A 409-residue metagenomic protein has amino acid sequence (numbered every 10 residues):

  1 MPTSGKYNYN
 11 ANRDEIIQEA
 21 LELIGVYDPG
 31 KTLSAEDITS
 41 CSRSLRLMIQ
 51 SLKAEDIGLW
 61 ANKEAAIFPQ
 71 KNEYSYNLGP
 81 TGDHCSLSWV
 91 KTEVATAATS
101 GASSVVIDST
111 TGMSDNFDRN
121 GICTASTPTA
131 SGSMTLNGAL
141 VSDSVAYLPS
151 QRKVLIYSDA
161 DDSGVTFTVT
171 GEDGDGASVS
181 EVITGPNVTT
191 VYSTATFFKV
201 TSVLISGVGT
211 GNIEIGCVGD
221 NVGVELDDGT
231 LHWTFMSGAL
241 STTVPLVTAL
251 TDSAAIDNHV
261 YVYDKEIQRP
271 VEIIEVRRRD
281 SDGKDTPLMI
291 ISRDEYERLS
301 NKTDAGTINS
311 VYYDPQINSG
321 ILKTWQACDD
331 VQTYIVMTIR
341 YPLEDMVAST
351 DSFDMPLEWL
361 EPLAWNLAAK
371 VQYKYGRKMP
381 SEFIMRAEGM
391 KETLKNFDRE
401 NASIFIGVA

Functional and structural regions predicted by a protein language model:
M1-K91, R119, V200, V222-W233 (+2 more regions): Glycine-enriched, solvent-exposed interface loops adjoining structured elements
L59, K63, F68-E172, S178 (+2 more regions): Autoprocessing Asn-cyclization modules and mimics
D108, A139, D159, S206 (+3 more regions): Structured loops at beta-to-helix junctions and adjacent beta-edge loops in soluble globular domains
P149-I156, T194-V208: Noncatalytic modules at the cell exterior or secretory-pathway interfaces, chiefly beta-strand-rich lectin/adhesion
Y157, T170, L204, G216 (+3 more regions): Residues in well-ordered beta-strands of folded domains
E172, S193-T196, Y263: N-terminal leader regions that mediate targeting or early regulatory function
E181-Y192: Short, solvent-exposed S/T- and G/P-enriched segments that are highly enriched in secreted/extracellular and lumenal
T210-N221, Y261-Y263: Exposed low-complexity, polar/acidic, P/S/T/G-rich flexible segments that act as propeptides, protease-susceptible
